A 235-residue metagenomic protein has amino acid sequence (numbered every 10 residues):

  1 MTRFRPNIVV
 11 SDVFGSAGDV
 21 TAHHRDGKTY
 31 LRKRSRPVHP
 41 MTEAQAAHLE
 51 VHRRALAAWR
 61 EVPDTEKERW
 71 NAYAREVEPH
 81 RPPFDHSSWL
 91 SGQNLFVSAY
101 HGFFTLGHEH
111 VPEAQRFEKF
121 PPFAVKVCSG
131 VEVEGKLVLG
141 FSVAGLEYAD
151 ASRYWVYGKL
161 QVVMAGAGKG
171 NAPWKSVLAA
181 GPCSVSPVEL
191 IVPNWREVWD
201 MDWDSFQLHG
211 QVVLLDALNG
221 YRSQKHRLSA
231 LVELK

Functional and structural regions predicted by a protein language model:
M1-K126: Long, polar/Ser/Thr-enriched low-complexity segments that form simple helices or flexible linkers at protein ends
R75-K235: Charged linear interaction tracts used for macromolecular binding and regulation
